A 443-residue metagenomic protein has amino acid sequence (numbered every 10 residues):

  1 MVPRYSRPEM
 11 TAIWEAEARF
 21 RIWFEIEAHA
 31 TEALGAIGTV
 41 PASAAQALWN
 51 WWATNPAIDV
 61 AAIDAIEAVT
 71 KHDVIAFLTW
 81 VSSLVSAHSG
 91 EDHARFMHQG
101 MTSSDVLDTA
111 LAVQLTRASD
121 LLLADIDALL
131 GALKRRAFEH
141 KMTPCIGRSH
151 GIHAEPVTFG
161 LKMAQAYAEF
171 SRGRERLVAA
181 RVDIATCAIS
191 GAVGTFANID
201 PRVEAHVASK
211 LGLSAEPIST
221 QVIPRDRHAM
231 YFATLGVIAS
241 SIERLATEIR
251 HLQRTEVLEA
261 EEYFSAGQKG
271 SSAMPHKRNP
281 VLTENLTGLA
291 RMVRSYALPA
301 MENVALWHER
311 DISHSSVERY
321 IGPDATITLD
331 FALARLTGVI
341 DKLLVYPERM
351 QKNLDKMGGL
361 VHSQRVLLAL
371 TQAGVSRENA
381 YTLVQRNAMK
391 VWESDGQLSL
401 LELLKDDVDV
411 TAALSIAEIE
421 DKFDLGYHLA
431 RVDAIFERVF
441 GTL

Functional and structural regions predicted by a protein language model:
M1-F196, D200-H206, A215, Q268-S271 (+3 more regions): A helix-coil-helix interface module used to build multimeric assemblies and to scaffold catalytic/cofactor sites
G38, L286, L329, A380: Residue-level signal for inorganic ion chemistry
S103, T195, A208-K210, A215-V222 (+5 more regions): A structural signal for small-residue-enriched, beta-sheet-centric alpha/beta enzyme cores and oligomeric scaffold folds
T116-D127, K134, A164-Y167, S171 (+7 more regions): Short amphipathic alpha-helical segments with heptad-repeat character
F138-G160, E259-K277, H308-V317, D341-V361: Glycine-rich cofactor-pocket loops
E204-A297: Acidic, glycine-rich loop-and-beta core segments that form the ion-binding/anion-interacting portion of active sites
M292-V375, L383: Long, amphipathic alpha-helical stalk/connector segments used for oligomerization, subunit docking, or mechanical
K342-A413, G426-L429, A434-T442: C-terminal alpha-helical interaction appendages
